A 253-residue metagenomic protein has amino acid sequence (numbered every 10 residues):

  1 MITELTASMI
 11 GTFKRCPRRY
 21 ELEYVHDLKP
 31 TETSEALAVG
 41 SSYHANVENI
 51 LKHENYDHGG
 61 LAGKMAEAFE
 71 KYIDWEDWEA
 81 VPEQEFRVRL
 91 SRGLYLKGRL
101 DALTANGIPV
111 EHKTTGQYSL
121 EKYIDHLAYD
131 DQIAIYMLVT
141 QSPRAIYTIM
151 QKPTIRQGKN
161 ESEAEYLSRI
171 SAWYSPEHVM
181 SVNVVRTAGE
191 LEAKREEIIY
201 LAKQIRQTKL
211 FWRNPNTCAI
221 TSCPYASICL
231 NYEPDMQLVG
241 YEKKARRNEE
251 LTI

Functional and structural regions predicted by a protein language model:
M1-I108, Q151, G158: Metal-dependent nuclease catalytic cores that hydrolyze phosphodiester bonds in DNA/RNA, characterized by
E4-L5, L138-I253: Metal-dependent nuclease catalytic regions and adjoining charged, substrate-binding loops involved in nucleic-acid end
G11-T12, A102, Y136-V139, I220-T221: A general structural signal for short secondary-structure junctions and capping/turn motifs
Y20-H26, K113-T114, A172-V182: Short acidic (Asp/Glu) and glycine-rich catalytic loops that position anionic groups and cofactors
H26, L51-N55, T114-Q117, L138-Q141: Hydrophobic/aromatic-lined pockets within catalytic cores
A36, K122, H126, L191: Flexible, glycine- and charge-enriched loops at secondary-structure boundaries
R87-I133, V139: Non-catalytic protein-protein interaction segments used by genome-maintenance enzymes to assemble and couple activities
